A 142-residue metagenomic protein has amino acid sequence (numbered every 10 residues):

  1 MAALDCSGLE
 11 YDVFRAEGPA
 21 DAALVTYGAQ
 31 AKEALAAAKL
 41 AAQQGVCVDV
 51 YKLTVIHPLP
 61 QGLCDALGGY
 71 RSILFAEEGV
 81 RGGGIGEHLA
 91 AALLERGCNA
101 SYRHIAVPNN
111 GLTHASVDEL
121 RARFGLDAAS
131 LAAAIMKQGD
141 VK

Functional and structural regions predicted by a protein language model:
M1-K142: Thiamine diphosphate
